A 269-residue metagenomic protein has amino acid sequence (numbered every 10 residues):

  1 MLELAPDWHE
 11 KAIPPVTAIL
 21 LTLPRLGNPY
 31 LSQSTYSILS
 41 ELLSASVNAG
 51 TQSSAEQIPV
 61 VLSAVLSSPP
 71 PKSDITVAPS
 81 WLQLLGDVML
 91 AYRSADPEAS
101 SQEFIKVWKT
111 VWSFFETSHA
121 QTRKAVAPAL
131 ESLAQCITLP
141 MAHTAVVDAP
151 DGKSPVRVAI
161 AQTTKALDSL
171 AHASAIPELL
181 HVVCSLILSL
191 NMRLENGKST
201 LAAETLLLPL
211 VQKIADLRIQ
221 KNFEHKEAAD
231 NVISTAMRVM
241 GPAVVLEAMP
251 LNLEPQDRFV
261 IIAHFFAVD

Functional and structural regions predicted by a protein language model:
M1-L2, P29-L42, S73-Y92, R123-A145 (+3 more regions): HEAT-repeat alpha-solenoid elements in large eukaryotic scaffold proteins
E3, E10, E41, E56 (+9 more regions): Glutamate identity and glutamate-enriched acidic tracts
L4-K11, L23, E41-G50, D87-A95 (+9 more regions): Residue-level signature of the C-terminal ends
D7, I19-S34, A49, S53 (+7 more regions): Short coil/turn segments at helix-helix junctions and helix-capping linkers within large alpha-helical proteins
W8-L20, T51-S63, P97-K109, A149-T164 (+2 more regions): Core helices of alpha-solenoid repeat scaffolds
S37, Q83, I105, K109 (+10 more regions): Amphipathic alpha-helical interface elements that mediate macromolecular binding in regulatory proteins
P59-S94, A149-H181, R218-D269: Long alpha-helical HEAT/HEAT-like repeat alpha-solenoid scaffolds in very large eukaryotic proteins, especially those
